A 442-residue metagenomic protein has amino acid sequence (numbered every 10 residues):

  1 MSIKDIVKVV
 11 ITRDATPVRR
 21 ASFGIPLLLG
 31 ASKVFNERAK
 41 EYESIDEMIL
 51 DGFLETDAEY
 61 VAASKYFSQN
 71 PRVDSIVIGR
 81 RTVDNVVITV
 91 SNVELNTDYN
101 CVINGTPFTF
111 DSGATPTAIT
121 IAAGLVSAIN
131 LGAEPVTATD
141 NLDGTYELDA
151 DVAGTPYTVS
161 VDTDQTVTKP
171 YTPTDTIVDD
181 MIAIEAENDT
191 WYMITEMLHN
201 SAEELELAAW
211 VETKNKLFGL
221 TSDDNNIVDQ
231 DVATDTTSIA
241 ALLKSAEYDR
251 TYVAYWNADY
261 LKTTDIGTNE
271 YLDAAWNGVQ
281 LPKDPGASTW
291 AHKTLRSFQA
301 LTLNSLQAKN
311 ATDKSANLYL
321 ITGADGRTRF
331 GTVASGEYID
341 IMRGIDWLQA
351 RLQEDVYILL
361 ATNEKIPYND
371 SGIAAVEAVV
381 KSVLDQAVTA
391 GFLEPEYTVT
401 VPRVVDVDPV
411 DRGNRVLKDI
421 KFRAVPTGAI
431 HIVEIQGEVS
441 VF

Functional and structural regions predicted by a protein language model:
M1-E55, N70-V73, T117, G323-F442: Structured, hydrophobic secondary-structure cores that serve as assembly/anchoring elements
M1-S91, T172-M181, N188-Y192, E196-E203 (+2 more regions): N-terminal polar alpha-helical/low-complexity "assembly arms" that mediate subunit docking, oligomerization
R13, S160-T166: Beta-strand/loop-dominated core regions that host nucleotide or nucleotide-derived cofactor-binding catalytic loops
S44-G52, N92-V161, E206: Extended, beta-strand-rich, solvent-exposed assembly scaffolds of outer structural proteins
V87-V90, T145-A150, T328-T332: Generic recognition of long tandem-repeat/solenoid scaffolds
P116, P173-I184, Y368-S371: Surface-exposed ligand/attachment interfaces on beta-rich extracellular proteins
L125, V167-K169: Cysteine-poor, low-complexity segments in flexible/peripheral regions
S127, E185-T362, V383-Q386, T400-V404: A glycine- and small-residue-enriched flexible loop/hinge signal that marks low-structured segments
